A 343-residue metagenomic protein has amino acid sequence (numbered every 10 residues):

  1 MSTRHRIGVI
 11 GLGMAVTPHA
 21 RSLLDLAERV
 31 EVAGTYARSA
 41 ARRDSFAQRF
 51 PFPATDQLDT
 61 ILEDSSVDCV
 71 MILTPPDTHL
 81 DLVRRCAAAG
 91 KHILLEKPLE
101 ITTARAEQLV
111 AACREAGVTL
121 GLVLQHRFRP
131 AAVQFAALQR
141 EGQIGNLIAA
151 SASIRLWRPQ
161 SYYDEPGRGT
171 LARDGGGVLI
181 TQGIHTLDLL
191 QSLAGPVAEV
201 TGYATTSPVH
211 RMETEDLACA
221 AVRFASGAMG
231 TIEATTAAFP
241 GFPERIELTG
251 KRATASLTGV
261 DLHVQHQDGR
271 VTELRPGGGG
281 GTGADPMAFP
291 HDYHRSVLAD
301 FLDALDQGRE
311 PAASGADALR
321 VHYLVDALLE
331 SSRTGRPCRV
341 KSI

Functional and structural regions predicted by a protein language model:
M1-F50: N-terminal Rossmann-like dinucleotide-binding module
M1-R4, T60, C69-I72, E107 (+1 more regions): C-terminal helix-rich "cap/oligomerization" subdomain common to oxidoreductases
V16, D56, L95, L120-L122 (+2 more regions): Hydrophobic residues in well-ordered beta-strands that form the structural core
R38, D285-A299: Active-site loop of classical SDR/Rossmann-like NAD(P)-dependent oxidoreductases, centered on the catalytic Tyr-X3-Lys
P53-S65: Short acidic low-complexity segments
C69, P75-P76, L80-R127, G142: Beta-strand-loop-alpha-helix segment that lines the small-molecule cofactor/substrate pocket of alpha/beta enzymes
H126-R211, G335: Predominantly a Rossmann-like dinucleotide-binding segment in NAD(P)-dependent oxidoreductases
L187-H263, R295-G308: Contiguous beta-strand/loop segments that form the cofactor/metal-binding neighborhood of enzyme cores
